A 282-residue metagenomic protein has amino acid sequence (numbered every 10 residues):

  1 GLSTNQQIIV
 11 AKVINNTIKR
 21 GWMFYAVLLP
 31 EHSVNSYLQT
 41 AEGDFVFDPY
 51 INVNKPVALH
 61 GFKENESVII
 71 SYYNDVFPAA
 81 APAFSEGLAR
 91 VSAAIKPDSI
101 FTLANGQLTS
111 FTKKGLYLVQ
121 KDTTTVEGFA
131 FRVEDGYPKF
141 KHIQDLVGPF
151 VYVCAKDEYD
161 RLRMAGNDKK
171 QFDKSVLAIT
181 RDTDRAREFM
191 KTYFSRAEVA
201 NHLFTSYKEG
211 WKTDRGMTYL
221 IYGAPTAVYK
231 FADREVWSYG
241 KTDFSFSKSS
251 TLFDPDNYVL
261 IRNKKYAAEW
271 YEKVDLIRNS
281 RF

Functional and structural regions predicted by a protein language model:
G1, A89-F111: Aromatic sugar-binding surface patches on proteins that engage polysaccharides or sugar-phosphate polymers
S3-T17, T112-T125: Short, aromatic- and glycine-rich surface loops/edge beta-strands on solvent-exposed regions
N15-F45, T125-Y152: Short beta-strand elements
M23-E86: Extracellular ectodomain segments of secreted/surface proteins
L146-F150, E158-M164, V199-K208: Second-shell loop/turn segments in exported
K169, A178-W211, M217-Y258, E269 (+1 more regions): A cross-family detector of function-defining hotspots
Y258-K264: Conserved, structured regulatory domains from eukaryotic proteins
